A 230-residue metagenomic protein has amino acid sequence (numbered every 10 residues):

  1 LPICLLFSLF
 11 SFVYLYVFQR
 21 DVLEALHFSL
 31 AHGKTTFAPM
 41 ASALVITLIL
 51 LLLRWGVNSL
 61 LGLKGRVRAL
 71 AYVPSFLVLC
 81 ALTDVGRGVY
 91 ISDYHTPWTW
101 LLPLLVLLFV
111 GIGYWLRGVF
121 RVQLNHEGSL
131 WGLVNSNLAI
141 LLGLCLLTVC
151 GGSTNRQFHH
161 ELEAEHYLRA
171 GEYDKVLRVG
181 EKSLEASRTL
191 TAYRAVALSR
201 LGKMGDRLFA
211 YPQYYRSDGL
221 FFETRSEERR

Functional and structural regions predicted by a protein language model:
L1-P74: Membrane-anchoring hydrophobic segments
F10-V17, V73-V85, G143-T148: Aromatic-anchored segments of alpha-helical transmembrane domains
L30-I49, H95-F109, V134-S136, L162: Alpha-helical transmembrane segments of polytopic membrane proteins
S59-G62, G118-V134: Membrane-interface anchoring determinants
K64, F76-L77, L108-G113, Q213-E228: Intrinsically disordered, low-complexity, charge-biased linker/tail regions
G65-N125: Membrane-embedded alpha-helical segments of integral membrane proteins
S129-N155: Internal/C-terminal transmembrane anchor helices
G152-R230: Soluble catalytic regions of membrane-associated enzymes that act on cell-envelope and secretory-pathway components
